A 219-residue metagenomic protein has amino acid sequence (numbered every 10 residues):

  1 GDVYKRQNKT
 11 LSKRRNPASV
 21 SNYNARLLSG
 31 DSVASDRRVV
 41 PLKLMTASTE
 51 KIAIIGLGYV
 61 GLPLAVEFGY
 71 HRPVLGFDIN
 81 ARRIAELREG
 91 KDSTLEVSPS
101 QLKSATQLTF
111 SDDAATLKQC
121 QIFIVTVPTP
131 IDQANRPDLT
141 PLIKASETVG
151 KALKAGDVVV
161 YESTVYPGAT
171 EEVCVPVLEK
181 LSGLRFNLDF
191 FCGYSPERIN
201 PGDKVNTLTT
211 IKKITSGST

Functional and structural regions predicted by a protein language model:
G1-Y4: Short, small-residue-biased leader/transition segments that mark boundaries at the very start of proteins
N8, N16, N22-Y23, D31 (+1 more regions): Intrinsic-disorder-associated, low-complexity terminal segments enriched in Asp/Asn/His/Tyr and depleted of Lys/Arg
L11, L27-L28, L42-L44: Leucine-biased recognition of intrinsically disordered, low-complexity hydrophobic segments
Y23-N24, D31, G69, A134: Local alpha-helix boundary/kink/capping signal
R38-T219: Structural/interface elements that position substrates and couple domains in central-metabolism enzymes
